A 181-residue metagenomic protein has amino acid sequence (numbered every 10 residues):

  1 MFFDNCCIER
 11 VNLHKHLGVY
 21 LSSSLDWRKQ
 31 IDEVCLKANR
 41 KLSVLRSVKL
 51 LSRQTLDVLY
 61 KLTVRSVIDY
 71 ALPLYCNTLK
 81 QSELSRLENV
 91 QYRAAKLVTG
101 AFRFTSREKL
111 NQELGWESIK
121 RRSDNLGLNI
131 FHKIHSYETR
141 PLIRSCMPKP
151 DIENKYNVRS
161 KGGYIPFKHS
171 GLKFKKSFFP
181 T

Functional and structural regions predicted by a protein language model:
M1-T181: Hydrophobic/basic alpha-helical segments
